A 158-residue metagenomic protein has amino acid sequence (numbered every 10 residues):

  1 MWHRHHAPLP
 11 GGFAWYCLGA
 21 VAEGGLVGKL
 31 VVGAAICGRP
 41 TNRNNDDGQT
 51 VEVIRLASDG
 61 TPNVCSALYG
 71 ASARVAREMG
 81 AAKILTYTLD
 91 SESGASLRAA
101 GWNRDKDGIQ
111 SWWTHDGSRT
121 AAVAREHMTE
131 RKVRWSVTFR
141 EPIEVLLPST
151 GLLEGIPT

Functional and structural regions predicted by a protein language model:
M1-F13, V21: Short amphipathic alpha-helix that is part of the acyltransferase structural core
A7-P8, C37, E141: Secondary-structure boundary/capping micro-motif
A14-A35: Conserved beta-hairpin
A14-L18, Q49, R131-W135: Short beta-strand micro-motifs in enzyme catalytic cores
K29-T129: Acyl-donor binding region in acyl/amide transferases
W113-L152: C-terminal "cap" of GNAT-fold acetyltransferases
